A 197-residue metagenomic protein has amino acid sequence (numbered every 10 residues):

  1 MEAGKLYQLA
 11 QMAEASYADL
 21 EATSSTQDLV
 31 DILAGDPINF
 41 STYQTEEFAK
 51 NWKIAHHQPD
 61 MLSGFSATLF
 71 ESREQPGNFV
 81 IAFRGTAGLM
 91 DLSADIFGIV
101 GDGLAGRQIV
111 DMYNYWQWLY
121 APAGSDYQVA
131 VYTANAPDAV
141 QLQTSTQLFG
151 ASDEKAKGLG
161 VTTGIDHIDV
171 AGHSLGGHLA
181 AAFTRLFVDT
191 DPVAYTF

Functional and structural regions predicted by a protein language model:
M1-L9, P76, I168, G176: Solvent-exposed, charged interface segments at domain starts and junctions
M1-T42, E47: N-terminal low-complexity, Ser/Thr- and acidic-residue-enriched intrinsically disordered segments
A18, G85-L89, G176: Short loop/turn segments at secondary-structure transitions that flank enzyme active sites
A34-D169, F187-V193: A conserved cap/lid and substrate-binding interface adjacent to the catalytic center of lipid-processing enzymes
G172-G176, A180: Gly/Ala-rich beta-loop-alpha elbow adjacent to hydrolase catalytic centers
T196-F197: A short, hydrophobic beta-strand element of the alpha/beta-hydrolase
